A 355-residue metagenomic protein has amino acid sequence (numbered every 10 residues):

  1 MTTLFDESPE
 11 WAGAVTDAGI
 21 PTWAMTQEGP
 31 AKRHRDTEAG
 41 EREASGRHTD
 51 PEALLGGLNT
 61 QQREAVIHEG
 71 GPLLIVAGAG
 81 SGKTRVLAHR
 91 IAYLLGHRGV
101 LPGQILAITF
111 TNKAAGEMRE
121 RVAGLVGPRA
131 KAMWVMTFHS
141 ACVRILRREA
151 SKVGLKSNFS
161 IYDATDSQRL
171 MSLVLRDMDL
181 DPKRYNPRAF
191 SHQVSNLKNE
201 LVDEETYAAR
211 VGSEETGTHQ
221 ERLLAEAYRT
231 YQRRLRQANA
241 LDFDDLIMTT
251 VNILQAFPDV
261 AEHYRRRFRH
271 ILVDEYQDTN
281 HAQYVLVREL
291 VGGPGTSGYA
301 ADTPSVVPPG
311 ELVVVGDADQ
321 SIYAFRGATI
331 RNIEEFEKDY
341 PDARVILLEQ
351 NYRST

Functional and structural regions predicted by a protein language model:
M1-E52, S297-S305: Acidic, low-complexity intrinsically disordered tails
T3-D6, G13-A14, A18, W23-A24 (+7 more regions): Basic/charged alpha-beta structural segments of nucleotide/phosphate-handling enzymes
P51-I67, G71-V76, R85-L87, G99 (+6 more regions): Conserved helicase NTPase motor core
S81-G82: ATP-binding Walker
A88-A92: A conserved segment at the C-terminal end of the G1
Y93, P102, P341: Phosphodiester-processing cores and adjacent nucleic acid-binding clamps
P102-Q193, K198, V202-A208, E215 (+1 more regions): Conserved P-loop NTPase-based nucleic-acid remodeling module centered on helicase motor cores
Y340, V345-I346: Interdomain hinge/linker at the junction between the two RecA-like core domains of SF2 helicases
